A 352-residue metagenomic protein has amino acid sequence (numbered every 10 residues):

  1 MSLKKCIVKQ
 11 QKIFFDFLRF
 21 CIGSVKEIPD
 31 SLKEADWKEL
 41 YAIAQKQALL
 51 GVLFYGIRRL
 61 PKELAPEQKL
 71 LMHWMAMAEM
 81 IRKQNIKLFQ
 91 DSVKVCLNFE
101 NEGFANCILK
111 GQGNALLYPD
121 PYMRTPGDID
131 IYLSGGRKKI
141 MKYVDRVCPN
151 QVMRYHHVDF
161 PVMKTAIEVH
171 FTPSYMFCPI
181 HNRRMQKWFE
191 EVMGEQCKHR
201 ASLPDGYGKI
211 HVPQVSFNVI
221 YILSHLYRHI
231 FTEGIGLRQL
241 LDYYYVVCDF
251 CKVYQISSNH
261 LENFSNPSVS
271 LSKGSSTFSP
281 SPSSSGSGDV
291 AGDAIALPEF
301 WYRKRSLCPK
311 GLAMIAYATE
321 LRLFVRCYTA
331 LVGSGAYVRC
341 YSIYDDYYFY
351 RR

Functional and structural regions predicted by a protein language model:
S2-G127, Y132-S275, G286-R352: Conserved NTP-donor binding/palm subdomain of two-metal-ion nucleotidyltransferases/polymerases, i.e., the charged
P280-P282: Ser/Thr/Pro/Gly-rich low-complexity, intrinsically disordered segments
